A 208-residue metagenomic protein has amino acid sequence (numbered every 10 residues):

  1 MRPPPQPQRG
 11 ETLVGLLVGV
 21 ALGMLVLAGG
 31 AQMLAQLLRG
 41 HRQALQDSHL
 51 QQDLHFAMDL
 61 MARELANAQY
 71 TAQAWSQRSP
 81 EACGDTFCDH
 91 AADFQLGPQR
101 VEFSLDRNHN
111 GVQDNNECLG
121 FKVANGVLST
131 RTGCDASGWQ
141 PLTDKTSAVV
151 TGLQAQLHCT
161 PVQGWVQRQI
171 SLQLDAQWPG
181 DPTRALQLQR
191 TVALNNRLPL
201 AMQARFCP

Functional and structural regions predicted by a protein language model:
R2, Q8-A66: Aliphatic-rich helix starts adjacent to a transmembrane/signal segment
R2, W139-P208: Short linear sequence signals and composition-biased patches located at protein termini or domain-edge surfaces
H55, A66, G120, S129-T132 (+1 more regions): Short, cationic motifs built from Arg/Lys/His that form the positively charged side of catalytic pockets
A72-Q77: A short, aromatic/hydrophobic, helix- or strand-capping loop or linear motif that either lines the entrance/gate
P80-V162, R205-P208: Type IV pilin-like appendage domain
